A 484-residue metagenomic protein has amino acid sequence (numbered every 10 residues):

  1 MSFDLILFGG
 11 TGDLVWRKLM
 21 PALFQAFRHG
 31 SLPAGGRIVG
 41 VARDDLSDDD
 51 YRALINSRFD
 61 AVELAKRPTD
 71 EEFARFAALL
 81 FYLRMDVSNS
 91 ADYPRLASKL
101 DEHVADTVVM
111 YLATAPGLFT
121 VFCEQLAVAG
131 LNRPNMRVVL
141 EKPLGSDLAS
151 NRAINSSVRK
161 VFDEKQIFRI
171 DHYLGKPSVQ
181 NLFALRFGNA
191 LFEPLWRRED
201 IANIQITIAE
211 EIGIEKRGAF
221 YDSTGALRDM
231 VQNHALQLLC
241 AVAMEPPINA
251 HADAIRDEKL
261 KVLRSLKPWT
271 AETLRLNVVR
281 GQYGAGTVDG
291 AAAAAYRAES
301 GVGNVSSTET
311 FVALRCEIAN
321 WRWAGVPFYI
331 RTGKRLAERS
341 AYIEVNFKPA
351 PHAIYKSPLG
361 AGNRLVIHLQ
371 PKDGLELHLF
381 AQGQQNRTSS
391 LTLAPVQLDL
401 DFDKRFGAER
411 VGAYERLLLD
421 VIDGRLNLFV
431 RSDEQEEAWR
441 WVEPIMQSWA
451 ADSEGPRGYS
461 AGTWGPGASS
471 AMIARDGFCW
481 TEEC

Functional and structural regions predicted by a protein language model:
M1-V139, L144-C484: Secretory/organelle targeting and membrane-embedding segments
